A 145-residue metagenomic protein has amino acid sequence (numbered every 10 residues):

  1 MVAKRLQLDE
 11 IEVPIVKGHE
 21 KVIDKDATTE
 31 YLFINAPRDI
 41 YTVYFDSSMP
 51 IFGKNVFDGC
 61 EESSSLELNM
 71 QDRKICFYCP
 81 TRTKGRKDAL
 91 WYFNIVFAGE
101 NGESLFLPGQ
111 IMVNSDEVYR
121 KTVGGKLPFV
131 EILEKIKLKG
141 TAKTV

Functional and structural regions predicted by a protein language model:
M1-V2, E12, F77, K135-K139 (+1 more regions): Intrinsic low-complexity, intrinsically disordered segments enriched in polar/basic residues
V2-E61, S65, T83-A89: Secretory pathway targeting signatures of secreted, lumenal, and periplasmic proteins
L6, I23, P37, C76 (+2 more regions): Residue-level detector of intrinsically disordered/flexible regions characterized by low predicted structural confidence
L8, V16, M70-D72, L133: Hydrophobic residues on conserved beta-strands that form the core of alpha/beta folds
H19, L107-V145: Surface-exposed amphipathic alpha-helical segments
K21, T29, K74-C76, Y119 (+1 more regions): A generic structural micro-environment signature that highlights single residues at secondary-structure boundaries
V56-P108, T141-V145: Signature of long, low-cysteine stretches enriched in small and polar/charged residues
